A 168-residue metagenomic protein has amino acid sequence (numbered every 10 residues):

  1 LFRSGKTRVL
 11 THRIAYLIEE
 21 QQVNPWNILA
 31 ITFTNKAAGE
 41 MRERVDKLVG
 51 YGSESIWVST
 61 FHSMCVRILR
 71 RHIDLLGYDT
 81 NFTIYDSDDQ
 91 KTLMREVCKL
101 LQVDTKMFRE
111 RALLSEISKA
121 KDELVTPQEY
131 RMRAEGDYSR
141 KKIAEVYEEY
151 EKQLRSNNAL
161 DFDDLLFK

Functional and structural regions predicted by a protein language model:
K6-L10: Hydrophobic positions on the alpha1 helix immediately C-terminal to the Walker A/P-loop
A15-K168: A basic/glycine-biased coupling hinge at the interface between accessory DNA-binding modules
